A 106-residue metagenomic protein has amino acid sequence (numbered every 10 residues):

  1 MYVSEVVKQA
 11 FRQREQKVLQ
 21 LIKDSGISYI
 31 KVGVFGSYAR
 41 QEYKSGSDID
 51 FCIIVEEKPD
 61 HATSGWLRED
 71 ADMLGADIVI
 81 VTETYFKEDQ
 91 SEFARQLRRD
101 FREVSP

Functional and structural regions predicted by a protein language model:
M1-G33, A39-G46, V55-P106: Catalytic core of pol beta-like nucleotidyltransferases
I49-F51: Amphipathic, hydrophobic secondary-structure cores in small proteins
